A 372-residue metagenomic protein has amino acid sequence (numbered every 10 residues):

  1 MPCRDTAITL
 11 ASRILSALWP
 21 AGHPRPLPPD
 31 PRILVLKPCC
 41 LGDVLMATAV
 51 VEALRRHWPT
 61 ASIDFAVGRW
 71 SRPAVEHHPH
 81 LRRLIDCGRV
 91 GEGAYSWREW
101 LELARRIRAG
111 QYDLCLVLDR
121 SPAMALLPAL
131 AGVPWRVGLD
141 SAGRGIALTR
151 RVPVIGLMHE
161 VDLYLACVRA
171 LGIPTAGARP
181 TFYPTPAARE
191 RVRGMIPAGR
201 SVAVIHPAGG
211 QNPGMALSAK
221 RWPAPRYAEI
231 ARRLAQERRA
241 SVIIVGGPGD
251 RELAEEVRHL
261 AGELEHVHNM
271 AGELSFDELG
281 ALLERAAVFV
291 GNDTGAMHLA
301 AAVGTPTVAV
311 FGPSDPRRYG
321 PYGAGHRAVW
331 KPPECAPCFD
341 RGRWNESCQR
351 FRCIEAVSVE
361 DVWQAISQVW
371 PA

Functional and structural regions predicted by a protein language model:
M1-A372: Catalytic machinery of carbohydrate-active enzymes, primarily nucleotide-sugar-dependent glycosyltransferases
